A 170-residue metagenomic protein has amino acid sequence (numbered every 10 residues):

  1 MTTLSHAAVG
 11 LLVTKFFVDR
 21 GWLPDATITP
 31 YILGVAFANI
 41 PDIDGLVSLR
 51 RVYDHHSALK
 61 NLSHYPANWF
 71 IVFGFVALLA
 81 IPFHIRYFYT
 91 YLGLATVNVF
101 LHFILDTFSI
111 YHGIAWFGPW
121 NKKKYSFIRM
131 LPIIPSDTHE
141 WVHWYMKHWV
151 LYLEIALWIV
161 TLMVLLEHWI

Functional and structural regions predicted by a protein language model:
M1-I170: N-terminal membrane-targeting hydrophobic helices
